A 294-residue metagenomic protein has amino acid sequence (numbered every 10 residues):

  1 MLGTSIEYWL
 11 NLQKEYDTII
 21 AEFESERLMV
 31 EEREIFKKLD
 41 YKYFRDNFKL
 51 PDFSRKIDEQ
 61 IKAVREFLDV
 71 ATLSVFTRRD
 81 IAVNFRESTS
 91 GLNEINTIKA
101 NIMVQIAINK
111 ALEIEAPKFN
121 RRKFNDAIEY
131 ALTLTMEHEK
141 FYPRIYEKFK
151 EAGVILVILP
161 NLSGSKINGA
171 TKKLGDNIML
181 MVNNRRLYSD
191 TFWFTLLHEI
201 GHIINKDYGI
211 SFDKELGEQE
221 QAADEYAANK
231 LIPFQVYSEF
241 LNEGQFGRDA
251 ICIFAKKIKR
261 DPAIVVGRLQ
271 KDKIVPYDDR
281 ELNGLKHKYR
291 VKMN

Functional and structural regions predicted by a protein language model:
M1-N294: Active-site hotspot residues in diverse enzymes, especially metal/ion-binding acidic/histidine motifs
